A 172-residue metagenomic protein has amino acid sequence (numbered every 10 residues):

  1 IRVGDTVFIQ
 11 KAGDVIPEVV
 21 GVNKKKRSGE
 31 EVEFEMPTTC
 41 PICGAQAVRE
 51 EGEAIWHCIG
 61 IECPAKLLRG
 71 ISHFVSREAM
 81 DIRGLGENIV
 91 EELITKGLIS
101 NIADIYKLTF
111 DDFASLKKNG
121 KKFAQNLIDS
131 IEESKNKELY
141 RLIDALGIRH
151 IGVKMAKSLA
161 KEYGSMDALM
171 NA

Functional and structural regions predicted by a protein language model:
R2, D14-G44, R49-A172: Accessory alpha-helical DNA-binding modules that contact the DNA backbone or grooves
